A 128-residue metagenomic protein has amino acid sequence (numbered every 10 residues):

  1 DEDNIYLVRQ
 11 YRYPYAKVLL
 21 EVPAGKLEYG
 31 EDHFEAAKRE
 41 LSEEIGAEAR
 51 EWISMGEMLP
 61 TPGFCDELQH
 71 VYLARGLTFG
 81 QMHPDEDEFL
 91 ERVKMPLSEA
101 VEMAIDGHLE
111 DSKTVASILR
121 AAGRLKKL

Functional and structural regions predicted by a protein language model:
D1-E21: N-terminal strand-loop-strand
K26-S112: Unchanged
R124-L128: Generic C-terminal helix-cap and adjacent flexible tail
